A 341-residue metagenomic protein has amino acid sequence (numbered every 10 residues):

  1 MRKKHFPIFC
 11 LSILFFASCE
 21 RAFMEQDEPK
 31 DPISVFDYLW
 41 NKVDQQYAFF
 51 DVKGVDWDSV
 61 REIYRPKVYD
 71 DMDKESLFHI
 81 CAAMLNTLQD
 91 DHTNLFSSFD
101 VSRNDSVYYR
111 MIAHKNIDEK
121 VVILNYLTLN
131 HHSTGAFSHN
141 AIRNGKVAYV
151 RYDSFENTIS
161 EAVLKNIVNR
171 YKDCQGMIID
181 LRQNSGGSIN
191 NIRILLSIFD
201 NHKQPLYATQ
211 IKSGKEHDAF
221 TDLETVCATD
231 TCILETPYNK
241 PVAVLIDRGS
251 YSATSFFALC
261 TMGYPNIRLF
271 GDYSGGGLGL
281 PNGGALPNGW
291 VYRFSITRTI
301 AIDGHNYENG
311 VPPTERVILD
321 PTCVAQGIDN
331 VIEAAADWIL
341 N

Functional and structural regions predicted by a protein language model:
M1-E28: Bacterial Sec-dependent N-terminal signal peptides
R2, F9, R143, A285-P287 (+1 more regions): A generic structural signal for short, non-catalytic loop/turn and secondary-structure boundary residues
I13, Y171-D173, T236: Alpha-helix termination/capping residues and helix-transition junctions
I13-F16, L129-H131, N288: Generic detector of low-complexity/intrinsically disordered segments and short hydrophobic N-terminal stretches
C19-K212, E216-V226, P241: Flexible, low-complexity junctional segments that flank or bridge functional domains
A22-D37, K42, E75, S185-N341: C-terminal "post-core" interaction segments
